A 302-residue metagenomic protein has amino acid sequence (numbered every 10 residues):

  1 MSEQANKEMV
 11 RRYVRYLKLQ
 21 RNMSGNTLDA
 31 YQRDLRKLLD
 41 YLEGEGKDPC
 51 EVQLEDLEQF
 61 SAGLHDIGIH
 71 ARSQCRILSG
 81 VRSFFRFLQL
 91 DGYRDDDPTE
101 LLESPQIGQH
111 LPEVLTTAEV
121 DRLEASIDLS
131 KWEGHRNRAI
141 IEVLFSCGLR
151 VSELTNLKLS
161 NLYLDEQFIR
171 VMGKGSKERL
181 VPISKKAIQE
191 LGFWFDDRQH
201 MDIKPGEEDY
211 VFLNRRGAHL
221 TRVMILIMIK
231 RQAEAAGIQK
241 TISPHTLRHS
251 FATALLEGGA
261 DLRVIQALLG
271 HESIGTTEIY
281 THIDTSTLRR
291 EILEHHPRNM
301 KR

Functional and structural regions predicted by a protein language model:
M1-R302: Conserved catalytic core of the tyrosine transesterase superfamily
